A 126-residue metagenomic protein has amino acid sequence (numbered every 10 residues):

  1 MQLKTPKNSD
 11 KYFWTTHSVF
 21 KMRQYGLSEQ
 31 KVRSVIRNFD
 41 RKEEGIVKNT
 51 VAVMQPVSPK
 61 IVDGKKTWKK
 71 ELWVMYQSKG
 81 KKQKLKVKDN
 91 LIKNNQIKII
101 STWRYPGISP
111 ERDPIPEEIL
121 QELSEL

Functional and structural regions predicted by a protein language model:
M1-L126: Ribonuclease/tRNase effector modules and their secretory precursors
